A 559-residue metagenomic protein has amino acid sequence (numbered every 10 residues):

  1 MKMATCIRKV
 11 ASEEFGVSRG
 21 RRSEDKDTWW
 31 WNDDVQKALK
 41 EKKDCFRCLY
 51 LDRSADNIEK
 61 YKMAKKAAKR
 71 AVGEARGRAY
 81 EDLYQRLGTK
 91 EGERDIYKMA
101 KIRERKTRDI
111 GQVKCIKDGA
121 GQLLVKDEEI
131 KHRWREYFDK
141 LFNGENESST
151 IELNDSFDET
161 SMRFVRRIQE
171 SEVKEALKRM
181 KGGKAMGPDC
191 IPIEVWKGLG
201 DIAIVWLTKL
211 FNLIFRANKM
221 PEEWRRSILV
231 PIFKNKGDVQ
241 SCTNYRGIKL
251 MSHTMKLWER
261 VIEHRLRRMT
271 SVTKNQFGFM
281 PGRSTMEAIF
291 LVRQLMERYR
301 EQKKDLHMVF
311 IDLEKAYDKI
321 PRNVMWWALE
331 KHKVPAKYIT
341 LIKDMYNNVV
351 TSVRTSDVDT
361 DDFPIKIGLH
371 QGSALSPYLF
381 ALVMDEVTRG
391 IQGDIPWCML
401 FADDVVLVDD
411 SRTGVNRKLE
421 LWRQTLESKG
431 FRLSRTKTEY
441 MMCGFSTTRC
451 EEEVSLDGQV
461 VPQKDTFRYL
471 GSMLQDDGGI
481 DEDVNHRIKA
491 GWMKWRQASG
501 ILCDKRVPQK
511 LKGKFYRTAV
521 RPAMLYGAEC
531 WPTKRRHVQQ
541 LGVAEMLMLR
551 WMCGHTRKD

Functional and structural regions predicted by a protein language model:
M1-R70, G77, E81, Q85 (+7 more regions): A shared catalytic/ligand-binding motif for oxyanion handling
M1-S12, K37, D44, G458-W531: Basic, alpha-helical interaction scaffolds
C6, D34, E41, G88-T243 (+4 more regions): Surface-exposed loop/turn segments and immediately adjacent short secondary-structure elements within folded domains
C115, G183-I191, Q240-L250, M286-W327: Conserved catalytic palm subdomain of right-hand nucleotidyl-transferase polymerases, strongest for RNA-directed enzymes
I262-Q276, P377-L407: Active-site palm subdomain of RNA-directed nucleic acid polymerases
K315-H332, D404-K429, C443-S446, M473-I480 (+1 more regions): Catalytic palm subdomain of template-directed nucleic-acid polymerases, centered on the conserved carboxylate motif
D357, L433-D465: Short, conserved micro-motifs composed of acidic
